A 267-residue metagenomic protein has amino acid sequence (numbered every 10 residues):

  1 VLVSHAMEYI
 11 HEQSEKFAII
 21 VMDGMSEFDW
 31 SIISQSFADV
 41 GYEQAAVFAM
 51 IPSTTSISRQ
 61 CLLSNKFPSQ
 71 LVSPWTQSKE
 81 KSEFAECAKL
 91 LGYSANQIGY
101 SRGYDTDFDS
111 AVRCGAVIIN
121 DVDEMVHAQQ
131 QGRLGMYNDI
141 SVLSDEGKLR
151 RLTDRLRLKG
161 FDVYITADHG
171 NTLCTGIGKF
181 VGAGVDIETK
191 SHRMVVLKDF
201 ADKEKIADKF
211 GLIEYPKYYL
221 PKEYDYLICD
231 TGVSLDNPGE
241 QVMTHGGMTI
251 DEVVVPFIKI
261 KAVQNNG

Functional and structural regions predicted by a protein language model:
V1-G267: Feature captures the catalytic ectodomains and active-site-proximal regions of enzymes that hydrolyze or transfer
